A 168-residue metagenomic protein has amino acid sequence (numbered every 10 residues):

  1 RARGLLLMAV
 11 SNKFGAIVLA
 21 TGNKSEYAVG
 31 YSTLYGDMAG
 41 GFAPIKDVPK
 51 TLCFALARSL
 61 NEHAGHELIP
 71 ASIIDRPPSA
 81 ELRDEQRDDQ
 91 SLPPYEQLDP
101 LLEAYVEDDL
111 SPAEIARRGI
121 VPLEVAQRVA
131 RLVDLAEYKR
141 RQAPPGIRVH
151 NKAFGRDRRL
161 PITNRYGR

Functional and structural regions predicted by a protein language model:
R1-R168: ATP/NTP-dependent adenylation/nucleotidyl-transfer catalytic domains that generate, transfer, or process NMP-activated
